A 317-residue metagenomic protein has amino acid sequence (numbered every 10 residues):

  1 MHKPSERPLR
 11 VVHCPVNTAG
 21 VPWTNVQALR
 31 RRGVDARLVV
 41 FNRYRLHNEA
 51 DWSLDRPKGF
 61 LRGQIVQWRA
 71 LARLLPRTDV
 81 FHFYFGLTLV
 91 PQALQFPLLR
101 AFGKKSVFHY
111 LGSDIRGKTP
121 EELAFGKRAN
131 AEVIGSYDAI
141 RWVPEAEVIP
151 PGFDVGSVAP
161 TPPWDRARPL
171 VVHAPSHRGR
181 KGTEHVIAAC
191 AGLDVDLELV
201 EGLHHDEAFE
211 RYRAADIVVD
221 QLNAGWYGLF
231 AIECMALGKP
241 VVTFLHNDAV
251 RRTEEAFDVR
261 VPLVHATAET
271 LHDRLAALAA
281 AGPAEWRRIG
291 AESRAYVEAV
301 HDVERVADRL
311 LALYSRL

Functional and structural regions predicted by a protein language model:
R10-P15, A72-P91, V107, Q221: Short N-terminal targeting/anchoring amphipathic segment
V11, P160-K181, I187-C190: Conserved donor-binding/catalytic core segment of Leloir-type glycosyltransferases
V39, V80-F85, F96-R116, A131-I134: Active-site proximal beta-strand in glycosyltransferases
D79, R213-W226, K239: Acidic donor-binding loop of glycosyltransferase active sites
D114-I115, K127-P160, R166: Donor nucleotide-sugar binding/catalytic pocket of nucleotide-sugar-dependent glycosyltransferases
P240-A249: Short hydrophobic beta-strand element within catalytic cores of glycosyltransferases and related nucleotide-activated
V250-A277: Change "using UDP/GDP/dTDP sugars" to "using nucleotide sugars
P283-Y314: A charged, aromatic-enriched C-terminal amphipathic alpha-helix characteristic of glycosyltransferases across folds
